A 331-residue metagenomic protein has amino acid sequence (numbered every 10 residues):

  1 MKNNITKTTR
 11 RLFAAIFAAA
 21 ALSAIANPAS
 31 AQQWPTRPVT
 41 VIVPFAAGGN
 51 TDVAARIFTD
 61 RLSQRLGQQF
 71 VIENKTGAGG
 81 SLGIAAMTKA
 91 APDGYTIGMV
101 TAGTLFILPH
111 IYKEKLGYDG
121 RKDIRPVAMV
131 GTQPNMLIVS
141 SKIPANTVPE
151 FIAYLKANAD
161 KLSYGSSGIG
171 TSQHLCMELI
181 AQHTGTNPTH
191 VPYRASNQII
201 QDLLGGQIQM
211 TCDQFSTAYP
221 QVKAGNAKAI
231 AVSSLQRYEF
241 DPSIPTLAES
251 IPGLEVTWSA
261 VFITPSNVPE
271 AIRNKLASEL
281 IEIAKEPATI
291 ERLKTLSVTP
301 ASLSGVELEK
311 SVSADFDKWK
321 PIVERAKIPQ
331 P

Functional and structural regions predicted by a protein language model:
K2, T36-P38, H183-T186, K223 (+1 more regions): An extracytoplasmic/periplasmic, membrane-proximal ligand-sensing/linker region
N3-A14: Twin-arginine (Tat) signal peptide motif
A14-A24: Bacterial N-terminal signal peptides
I25-A31: Sec/Tat signal peptide C-region and signal peptidase I cleavage site
A31-D123, K161, I169, G185-M210 (+4 more regions): N-terminal (or domain-start) structured segment
K89-Y95, H110-Q198, L247, P252 (+1 more regions): Hinge/capping helix and adjacent helix->loop/strand transition within the periplasmic-binding protein
I97, K122-M129, N187-V191, Q209 (+2 more regions): Short beta-strand->loop
T104-K113, L179-H183, M210-P242, K320: A ligand-binding cleft/hinge motif common to bilobed small-molecule-binding domains
